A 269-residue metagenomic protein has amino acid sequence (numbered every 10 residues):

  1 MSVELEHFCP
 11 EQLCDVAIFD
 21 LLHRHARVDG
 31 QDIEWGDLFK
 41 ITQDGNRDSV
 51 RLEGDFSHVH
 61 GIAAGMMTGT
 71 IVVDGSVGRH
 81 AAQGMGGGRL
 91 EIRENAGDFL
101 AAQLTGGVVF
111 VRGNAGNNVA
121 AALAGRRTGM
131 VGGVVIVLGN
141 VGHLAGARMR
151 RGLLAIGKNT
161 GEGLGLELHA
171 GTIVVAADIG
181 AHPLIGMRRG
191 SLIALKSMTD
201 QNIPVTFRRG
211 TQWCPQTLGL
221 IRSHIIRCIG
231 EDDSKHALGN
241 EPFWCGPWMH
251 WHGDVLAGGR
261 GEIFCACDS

Functional and structural regions predicted by a protein language model:
M1-D55, H60-G61, R112, G125-V134 (+5 more regions): Intrinsically disordered, low-complexity terminal regions
R47-G86, E91-G97, A101, G142 (+2 more regions): Surface-facing alpha-helical segments and adjacent helix-coil boundary elements at the starts of domains
A115: Short, flexible active-site-adjacent loop segments at beta-strand->alpha-helix junctions, enriched in small/polar
N118-R126: Extracellular beta-strand/beta-solenoid scaffold signature
A122, A147-R148: Short, well-ordered secondary-structure micro-motifs
